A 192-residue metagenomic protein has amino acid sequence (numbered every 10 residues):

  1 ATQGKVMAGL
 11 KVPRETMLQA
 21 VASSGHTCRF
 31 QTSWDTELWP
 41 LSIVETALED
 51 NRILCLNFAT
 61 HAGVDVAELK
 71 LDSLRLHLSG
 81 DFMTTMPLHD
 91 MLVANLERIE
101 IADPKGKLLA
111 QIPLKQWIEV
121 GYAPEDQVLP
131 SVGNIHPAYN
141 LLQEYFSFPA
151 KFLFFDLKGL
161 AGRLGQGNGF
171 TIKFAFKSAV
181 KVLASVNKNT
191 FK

Functional and structural regions predicted by a protein language model:
A1-K105, L114-K115, E119-Y122: Extended assembly-interface regions of large multimeric machines
G63-K192: Short, low-complexity Pro/Thr/Gly
